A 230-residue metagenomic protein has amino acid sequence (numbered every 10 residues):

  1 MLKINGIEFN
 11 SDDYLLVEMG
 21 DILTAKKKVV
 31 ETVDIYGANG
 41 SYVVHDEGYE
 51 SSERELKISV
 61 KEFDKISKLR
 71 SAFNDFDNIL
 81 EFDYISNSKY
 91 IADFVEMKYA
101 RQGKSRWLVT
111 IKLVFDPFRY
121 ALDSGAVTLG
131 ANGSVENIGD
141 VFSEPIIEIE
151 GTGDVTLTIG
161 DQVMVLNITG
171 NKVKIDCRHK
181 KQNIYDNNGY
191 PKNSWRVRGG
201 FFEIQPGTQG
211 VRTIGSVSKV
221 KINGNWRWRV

Functional and structural regions predicted by a protein language model:
M1-I7, N78-E81, V155-L157, Q182-Y185: Short polybasic amphipathic segments
M1-S51, S86-Q102: Solvent-exposed edge beta-strands and adjacent loop segments that serve as assembly or binding interfaces
L2-I7, V114-D116, E203: Mixed-charge, glycine-accented linear interaction segment located at domain edges/termini
K3, S59-M97: Short, acidic/charged, Gly/Pro-enriched secondary-structure junctions
T32-E62, S105-R119, Q209: Oligomerization/assembly interface segments of phage tail-like spikes and tubes
G48-S52, A72-N74, G103-W107, N137-V141 (+2 more regions): Solvent-exposed loop and beta-edge segments used for protein-protein assembly and interaction
K68-N74, V109-T110, A126-T128: "Short basic amphipathic alpha-helical interaction patches in structured regions
Y120-V230: Intrinsically disordered, low-complexity segments enriched in serine, threonine, and glycine
